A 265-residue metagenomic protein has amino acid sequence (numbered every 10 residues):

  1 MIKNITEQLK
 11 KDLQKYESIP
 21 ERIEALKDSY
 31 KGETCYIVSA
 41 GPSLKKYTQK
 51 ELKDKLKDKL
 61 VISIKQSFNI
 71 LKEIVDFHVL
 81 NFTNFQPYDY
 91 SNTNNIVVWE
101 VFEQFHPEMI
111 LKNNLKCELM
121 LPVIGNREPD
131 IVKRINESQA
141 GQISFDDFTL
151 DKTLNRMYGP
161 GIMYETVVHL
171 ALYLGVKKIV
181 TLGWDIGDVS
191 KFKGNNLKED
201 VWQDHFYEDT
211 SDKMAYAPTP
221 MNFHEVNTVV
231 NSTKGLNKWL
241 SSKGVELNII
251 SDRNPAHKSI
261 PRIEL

Functional and structural regions predicted by a protein language model:
M1-L265: Metal-ion/cofactor- or nucleotide/acyl-coenzyme-handling active-site neighborhoods
